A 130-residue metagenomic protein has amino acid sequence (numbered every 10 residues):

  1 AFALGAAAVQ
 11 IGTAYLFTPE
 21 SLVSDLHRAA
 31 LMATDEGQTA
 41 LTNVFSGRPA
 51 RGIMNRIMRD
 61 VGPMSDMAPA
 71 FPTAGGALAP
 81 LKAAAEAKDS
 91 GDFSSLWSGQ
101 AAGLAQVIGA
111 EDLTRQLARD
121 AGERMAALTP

Functional and structural regions predicted by a protein language model:
F2-P130: Conserved active-site-proximal phosphate/metal-binding subdomains
